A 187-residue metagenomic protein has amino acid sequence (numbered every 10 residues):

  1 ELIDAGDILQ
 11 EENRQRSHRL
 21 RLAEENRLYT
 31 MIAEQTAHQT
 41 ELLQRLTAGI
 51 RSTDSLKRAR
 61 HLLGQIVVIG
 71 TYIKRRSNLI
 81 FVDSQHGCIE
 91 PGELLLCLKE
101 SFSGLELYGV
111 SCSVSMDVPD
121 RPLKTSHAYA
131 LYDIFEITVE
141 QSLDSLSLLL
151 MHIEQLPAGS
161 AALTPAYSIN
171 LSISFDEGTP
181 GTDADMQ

Functional and structural regions predicted by a protein language model:
E1-L105: Signal-transmission coiled-coils
T36, A128-Y132, Q187: Long hydrophobic alpha-helices with heptad-repeat/coiled-coil character
L46, I50, K124-L156: Conserved ATP-binding N-box helix of the HATPase_c
P91-H127: Helix-loop-beta hinge of the Bergerat
G92-K99, I134-E136, D185-M186: Well-ordered, non-membrane alpha-helical segments in soluble/globular domains
L107, L148, T164-S168: A general secondary-structure signal for short beta-strands and their flanking turns/coil in non-transmembrane regions
S113-D117, H152-E154, S172: Solvent-exposed beta-strand sheet faces enriched in polar/charged residues
A158-Q187: Glycine-rich/acidic phosphate-handling loop/turn and adjacent ATP-lid/helix of nucleotide-binding kinase/ATPase domains
